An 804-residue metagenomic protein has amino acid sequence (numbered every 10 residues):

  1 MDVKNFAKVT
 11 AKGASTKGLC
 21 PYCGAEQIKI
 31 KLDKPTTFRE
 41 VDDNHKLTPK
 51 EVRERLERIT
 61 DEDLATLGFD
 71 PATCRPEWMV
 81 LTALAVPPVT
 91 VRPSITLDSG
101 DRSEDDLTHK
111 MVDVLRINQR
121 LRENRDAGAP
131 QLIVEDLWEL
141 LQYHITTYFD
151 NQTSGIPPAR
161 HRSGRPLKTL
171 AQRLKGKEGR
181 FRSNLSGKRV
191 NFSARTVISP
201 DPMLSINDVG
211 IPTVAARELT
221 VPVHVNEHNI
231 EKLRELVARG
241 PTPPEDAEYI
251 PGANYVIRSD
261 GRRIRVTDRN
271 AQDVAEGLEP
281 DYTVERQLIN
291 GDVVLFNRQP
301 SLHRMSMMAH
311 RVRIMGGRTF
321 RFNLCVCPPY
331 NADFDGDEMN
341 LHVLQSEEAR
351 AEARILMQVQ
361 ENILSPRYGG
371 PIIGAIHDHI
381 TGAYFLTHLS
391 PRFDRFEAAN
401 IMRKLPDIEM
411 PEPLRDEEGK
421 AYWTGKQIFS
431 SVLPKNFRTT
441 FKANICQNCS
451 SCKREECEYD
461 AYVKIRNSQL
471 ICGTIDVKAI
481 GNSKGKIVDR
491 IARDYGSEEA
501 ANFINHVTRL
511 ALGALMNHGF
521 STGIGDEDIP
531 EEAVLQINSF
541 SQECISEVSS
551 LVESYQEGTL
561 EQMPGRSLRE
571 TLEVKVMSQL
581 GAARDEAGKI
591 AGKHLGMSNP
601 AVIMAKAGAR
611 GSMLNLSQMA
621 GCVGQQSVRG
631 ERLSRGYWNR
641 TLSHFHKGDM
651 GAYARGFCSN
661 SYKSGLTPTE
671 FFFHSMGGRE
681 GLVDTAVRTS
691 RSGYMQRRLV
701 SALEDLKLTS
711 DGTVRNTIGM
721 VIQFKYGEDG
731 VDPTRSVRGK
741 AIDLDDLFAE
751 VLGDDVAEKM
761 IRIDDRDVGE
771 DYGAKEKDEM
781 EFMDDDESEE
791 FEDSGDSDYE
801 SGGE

Functional and structural regions predicted by a protein language model:
M1-E781, E804: Conserved core architecture of multi-subunit DNA-directed RNA polymerases
Y772, M780-G803: Long acidic, serine-enriched intrinsically disordered low-complexity regions
